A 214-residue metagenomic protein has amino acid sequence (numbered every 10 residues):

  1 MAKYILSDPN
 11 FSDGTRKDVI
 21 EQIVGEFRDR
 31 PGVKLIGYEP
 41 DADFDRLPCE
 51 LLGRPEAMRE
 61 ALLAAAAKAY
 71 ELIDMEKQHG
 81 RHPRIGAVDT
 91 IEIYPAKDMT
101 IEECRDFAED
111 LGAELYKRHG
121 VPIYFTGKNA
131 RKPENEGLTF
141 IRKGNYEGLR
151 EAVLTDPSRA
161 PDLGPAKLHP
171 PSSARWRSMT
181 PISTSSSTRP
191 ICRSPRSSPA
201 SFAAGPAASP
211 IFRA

Functional and structural regions predicted by a protein language model:
M1-A214: Long, contiguous binding/interaction regions
